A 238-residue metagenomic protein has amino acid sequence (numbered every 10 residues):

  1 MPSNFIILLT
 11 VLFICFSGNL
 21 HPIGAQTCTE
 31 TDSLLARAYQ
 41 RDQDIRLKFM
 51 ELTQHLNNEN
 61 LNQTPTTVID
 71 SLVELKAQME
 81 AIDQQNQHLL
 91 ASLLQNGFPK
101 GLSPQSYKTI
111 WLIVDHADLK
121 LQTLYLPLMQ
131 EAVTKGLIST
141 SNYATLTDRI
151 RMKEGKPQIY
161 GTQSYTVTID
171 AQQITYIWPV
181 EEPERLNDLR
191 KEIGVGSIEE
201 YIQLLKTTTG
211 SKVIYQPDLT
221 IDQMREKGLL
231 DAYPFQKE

Functional and structural regions predicted by a protein language model:
M1-S33, E238: Bacterial Sec-dependent N-terminal signal peptides
T27-G161: N-terminal helix-rich structural modules
H88, P183-E184: A generic alpha-helix surface/boundary motif
K120-Q122, W178-P183, I202-Q203: Short acidic alpha-helix initiation/capping motifs at coil-to-helix transition points, especially at protein N-termini
E131, S141-G155, E181, P217-K237: Alpha-helical solenoid repeat scaffolds
G136, N142-E182, D188, E192-I193: Short aromatic loop motif centered on NTY/YTY
R185-E238: A cross-kingdom marker for long, charged
